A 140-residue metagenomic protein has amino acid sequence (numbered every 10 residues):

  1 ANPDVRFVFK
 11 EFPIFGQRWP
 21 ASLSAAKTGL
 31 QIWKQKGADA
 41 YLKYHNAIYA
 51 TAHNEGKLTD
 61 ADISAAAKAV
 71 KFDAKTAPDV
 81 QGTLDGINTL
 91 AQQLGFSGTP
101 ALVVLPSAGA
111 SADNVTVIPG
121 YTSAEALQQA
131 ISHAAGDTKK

Functional and structural regions predicted by a protein language model:
A1, D62-K140: C-terminal cap of thioredoxin/glutaredoxin-like
A1-K68, L94: Structural alpha/beta surface segment adjacent to cysteine/selenocysteine redox centers across thiol/disulfide enzymes
